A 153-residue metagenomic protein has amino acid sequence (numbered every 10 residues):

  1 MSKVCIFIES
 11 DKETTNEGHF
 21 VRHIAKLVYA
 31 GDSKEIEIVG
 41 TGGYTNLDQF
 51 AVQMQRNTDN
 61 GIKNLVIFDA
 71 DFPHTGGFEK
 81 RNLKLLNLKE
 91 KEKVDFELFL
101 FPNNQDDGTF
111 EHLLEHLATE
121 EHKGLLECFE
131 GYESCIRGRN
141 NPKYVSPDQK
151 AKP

Functional and structural regions predicted by a protein language model:
M1-F7: N-terminal capping/interface segment
S2, G18-E37, D48-P153: C-terminal accessory helical subdomains adjacent to catalytic cores in phosphodiester- and nucleotide-handling enzymes
F7-E9, I67: Short hydrophobic segments within beta-strands
S10-G18: Short acidic, Gly/Ser-rich segments with clustered Asp/Glu that frequently serve as metal-coordination loops in enzyme
G40-Y44: Conserved helicase motor
